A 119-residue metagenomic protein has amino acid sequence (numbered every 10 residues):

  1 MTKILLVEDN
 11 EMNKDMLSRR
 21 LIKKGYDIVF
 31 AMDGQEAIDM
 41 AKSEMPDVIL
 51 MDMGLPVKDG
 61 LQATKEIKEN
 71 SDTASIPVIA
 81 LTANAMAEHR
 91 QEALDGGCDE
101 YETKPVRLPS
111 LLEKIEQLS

Functional and structural regions predicted by a protein language model:
E8: Conserved acidic carboxylate
D15-K23: Charged docking surfaces used in two-component/phosphorelay signaling
G25-M32, M40: Short hydrophobic/Thr-rich beta-strand motif most characteristic of the beta2 strand and flanking loop of CheY-like
D33-E36, D59-K65: Acidic catalytic/metal-coordinating carboxylates
E44-L50, L55: Active-site beta3 strand of CheY-like receiver
P56, A74, M86, P105: The feature encodes the CheY-like receiver
V106-I115: C-terminal output helix
